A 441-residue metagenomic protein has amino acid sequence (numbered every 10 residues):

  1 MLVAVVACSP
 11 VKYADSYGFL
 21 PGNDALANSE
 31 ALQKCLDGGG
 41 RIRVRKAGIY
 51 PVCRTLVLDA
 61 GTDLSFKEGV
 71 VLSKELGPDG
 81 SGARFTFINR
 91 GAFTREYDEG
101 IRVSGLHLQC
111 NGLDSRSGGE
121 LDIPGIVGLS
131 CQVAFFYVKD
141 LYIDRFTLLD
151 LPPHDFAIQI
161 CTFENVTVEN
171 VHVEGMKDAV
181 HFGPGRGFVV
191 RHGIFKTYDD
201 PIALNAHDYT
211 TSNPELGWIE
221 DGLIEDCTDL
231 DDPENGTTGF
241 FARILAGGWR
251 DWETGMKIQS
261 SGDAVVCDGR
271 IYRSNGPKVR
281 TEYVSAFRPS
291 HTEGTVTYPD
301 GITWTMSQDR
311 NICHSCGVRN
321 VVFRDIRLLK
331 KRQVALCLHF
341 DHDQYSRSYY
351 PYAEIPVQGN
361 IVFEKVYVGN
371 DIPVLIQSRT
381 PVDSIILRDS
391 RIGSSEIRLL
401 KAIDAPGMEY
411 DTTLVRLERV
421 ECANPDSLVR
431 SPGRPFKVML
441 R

Functional and structural regions predicted by a protein language model:
V3-R441: Extracellular/periplasmic carbohydrate-active domains that bind, remodel, or depolymerize complex polysaccharides
